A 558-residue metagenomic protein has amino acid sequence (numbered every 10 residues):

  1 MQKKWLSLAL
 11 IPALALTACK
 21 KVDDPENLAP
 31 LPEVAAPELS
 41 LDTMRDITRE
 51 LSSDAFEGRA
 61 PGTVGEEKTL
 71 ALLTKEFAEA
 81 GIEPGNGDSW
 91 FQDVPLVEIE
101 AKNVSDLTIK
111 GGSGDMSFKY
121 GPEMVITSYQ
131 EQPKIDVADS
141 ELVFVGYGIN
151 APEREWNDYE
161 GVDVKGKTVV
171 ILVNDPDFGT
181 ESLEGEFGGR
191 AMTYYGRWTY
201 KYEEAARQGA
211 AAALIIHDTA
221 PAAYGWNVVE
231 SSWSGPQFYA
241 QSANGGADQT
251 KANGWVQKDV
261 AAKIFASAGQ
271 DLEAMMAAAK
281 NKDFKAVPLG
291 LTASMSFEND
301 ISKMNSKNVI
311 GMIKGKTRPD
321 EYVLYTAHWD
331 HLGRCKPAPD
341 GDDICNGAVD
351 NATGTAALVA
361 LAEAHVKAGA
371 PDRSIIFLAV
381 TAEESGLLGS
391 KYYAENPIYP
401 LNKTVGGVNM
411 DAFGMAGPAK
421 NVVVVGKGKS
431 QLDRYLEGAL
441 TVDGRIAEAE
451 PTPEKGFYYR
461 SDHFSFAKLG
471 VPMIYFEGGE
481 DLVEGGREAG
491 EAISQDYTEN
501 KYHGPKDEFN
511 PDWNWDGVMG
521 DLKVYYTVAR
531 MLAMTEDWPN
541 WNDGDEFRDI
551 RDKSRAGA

Functional and structural regions predicted by a protein language model:
L16-A18: C-terminal motif of bacterial Sec signal peptides marking the signal peptidase cleavage site
K20-V22: Bacterial signal peptide processing site
L28-P30, K110-S113, V125-G161, G245-G347 (+3 more regions): Soluble metallo-hydrolase cores and metallopeptidase-like ectodomains found primarily in the secretory/periplasmic
A36-F56, P61-P84, T108-G114, D163 (+3 more regions): Catalytic-core environment of secreted peptidases
D54-L183, I301, Q431: Noncatalytic luminal/extracellular "stalk/propeptide" segments of secretory-pathway proteins
K119-P122, K134, E160, G166 (+5 more regions): Metal-dependent peptidase/peptidase-like ectodomains
Y120-N244, T250, D343-N346, D350 (+1 more regions): Extracellular/luminal Protease-associated
E363, K367, V483-R551: His/Asp/Glu-rich mid-to-C-terminal helical/loop segments that flank catalytic regions of hydrolases
